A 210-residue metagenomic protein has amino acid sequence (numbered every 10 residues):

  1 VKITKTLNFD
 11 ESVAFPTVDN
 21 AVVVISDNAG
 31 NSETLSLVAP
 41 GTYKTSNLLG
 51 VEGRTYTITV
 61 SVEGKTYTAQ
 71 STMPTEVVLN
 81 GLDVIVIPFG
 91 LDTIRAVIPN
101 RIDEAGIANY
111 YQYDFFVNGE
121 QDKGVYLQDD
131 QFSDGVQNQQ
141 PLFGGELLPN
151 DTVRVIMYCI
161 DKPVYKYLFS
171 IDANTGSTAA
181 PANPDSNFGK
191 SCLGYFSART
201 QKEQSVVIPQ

Functional and structural regions predicted by a protein language model:
V1-Q210: A sequence/structural signal for flexible, mid-protein segments enriched in small/helix-disrupting residues
